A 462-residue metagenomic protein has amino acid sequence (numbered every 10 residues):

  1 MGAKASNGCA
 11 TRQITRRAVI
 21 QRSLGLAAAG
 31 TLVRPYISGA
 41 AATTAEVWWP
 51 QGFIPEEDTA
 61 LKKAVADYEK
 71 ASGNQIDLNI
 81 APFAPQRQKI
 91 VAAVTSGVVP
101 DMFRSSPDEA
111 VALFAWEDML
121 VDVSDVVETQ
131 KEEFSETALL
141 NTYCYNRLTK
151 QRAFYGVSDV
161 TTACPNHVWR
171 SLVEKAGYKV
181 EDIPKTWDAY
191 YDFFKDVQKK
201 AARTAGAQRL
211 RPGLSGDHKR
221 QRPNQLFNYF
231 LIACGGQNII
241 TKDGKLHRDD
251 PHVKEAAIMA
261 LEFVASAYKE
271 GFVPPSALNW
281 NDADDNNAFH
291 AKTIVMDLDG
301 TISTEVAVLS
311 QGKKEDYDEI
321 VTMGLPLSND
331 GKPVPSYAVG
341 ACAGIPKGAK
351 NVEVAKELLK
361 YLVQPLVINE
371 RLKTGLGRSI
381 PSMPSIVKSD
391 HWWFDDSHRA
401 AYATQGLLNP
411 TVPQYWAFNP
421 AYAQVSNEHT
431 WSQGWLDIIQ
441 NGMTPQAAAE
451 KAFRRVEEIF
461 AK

Functional and structural regions predicted by a protein language model:
M1-A18: N-terminal secretory signal peptides
G8, T44, Q75, E174 (+4 more regions): Conserved C-terminal helix/tail region of periplasmic/extracytoplasmic solute-binding proteins
T43, K63, D67-L139, E174-K185 (+4 more regions): Extracytoplasmic "Venus flytrap"/periplasmic binding protein-like
D108-P165, P223-L226, C234, Y317-L325 (+1 more regions): Hinge/lid segment of periplasmic solute-binding proteins
S124-L139, I183-K185, A202-R203, L210 (+6 more regions): Short, solvent-exposed loop/beta-turn-alpha elements that line the ligand-binding surface or hinge of extracytoplasmic
E128, I302-D316, S328-Q433, A461: C-terminal lobe and pocket-closing loops of periplasmic/extracytoplasmic Venus-flytrap solute-binding proteins
N146-D159, C164, A189-H247: Extracytoplasmic/periplasmic solute-binding protein
Y191-D196, K242-L278, L325: Glycine-centered hinge/linker elements that transmit conformational signals in sensory and ligand-binding systems
